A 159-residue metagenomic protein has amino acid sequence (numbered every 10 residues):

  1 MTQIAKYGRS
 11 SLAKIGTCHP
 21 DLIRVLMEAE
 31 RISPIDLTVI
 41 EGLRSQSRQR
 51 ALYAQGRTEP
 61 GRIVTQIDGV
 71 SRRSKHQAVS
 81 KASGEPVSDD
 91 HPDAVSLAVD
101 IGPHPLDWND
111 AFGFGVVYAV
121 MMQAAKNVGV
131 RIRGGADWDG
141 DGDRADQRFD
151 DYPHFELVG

Functional and structural regions predicted by a protein language model:
M1-E41: Active-site acidic/histidine clusters and adjacent loop/turn architecture that either coordinate catalytic ions
K6, E28-E30, P34, L43 (+3 more regions): Residue-level signal for the start and early helices of compact helical domains
V25, A29-E30, S47, T58 (+2 more regions): Structured catalytic/translocation cores of nucleotide/phosphate-coupled proteins
E28-V64, N127, G135-D137: Extended, low-complexity, intrinsically disordered C-terminal regulatory tails of eukaryotic serine/threonine kinases
L43-V95: Active-site-adjacent loop/helix surface patches within enzyme catalytic domains that shape the substrate-binding cleft
R72-G159: Catalytic cores and adjacent binding grooves of peptidoglycan-active enzymes
